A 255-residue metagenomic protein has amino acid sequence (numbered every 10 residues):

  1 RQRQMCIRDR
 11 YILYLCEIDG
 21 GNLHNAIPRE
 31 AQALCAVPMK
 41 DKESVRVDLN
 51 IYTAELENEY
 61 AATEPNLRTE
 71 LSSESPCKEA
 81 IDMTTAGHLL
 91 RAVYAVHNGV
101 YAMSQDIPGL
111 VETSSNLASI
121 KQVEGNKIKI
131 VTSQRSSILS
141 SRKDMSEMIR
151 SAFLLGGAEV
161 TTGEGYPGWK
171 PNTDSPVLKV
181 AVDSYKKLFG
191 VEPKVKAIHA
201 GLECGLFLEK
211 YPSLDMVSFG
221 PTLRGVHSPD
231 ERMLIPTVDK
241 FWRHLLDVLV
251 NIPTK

Functional and structural regions predicted by a protein language model:
Q2-I7: Short, small-residue-biased leader/transition segments that mark boundaries at the very start of proteins
R8-G21, N25, E55-E74, A102-L110 (+3 more regions): Flexible, glycine/charged-enriched surface loops at secondary-structure junctions
L23, L34, R68-E79, A118 (+3 more regions): A short beta-alpha structural unit
M39-D48, A80, L139-M145: Short, conserved charged micro-motifs
R46-K127: Hard-cation-handling environments
A95, Y101-G163, G168-K170: Non-catalytic terminal/interface segments that mediate subunit docking, oligomerization, and allosteric communication
Q105, E112-I128, V182-L249: Zn-dependent metallopeptidase/amidohydrolase metal-coordination segment
L154, E159-K170, D174-K196, R243 (+1 more regions): C-terminal non-catalytic regions of proteins with extracellular/luminal or membrane-system context
